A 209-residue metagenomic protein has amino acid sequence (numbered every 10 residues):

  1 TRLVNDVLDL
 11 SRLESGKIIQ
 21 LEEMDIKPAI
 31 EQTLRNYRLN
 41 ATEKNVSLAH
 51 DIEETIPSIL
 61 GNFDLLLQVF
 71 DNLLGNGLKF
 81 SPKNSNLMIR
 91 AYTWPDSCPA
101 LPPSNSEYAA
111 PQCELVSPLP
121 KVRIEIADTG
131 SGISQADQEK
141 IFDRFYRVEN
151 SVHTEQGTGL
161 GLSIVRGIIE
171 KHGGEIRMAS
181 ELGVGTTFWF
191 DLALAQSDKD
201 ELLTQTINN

Functional and structural regions predicted by a protein language model:
T1-L10, A29: Coiled-coil phosphoacceptor/dimerization helix of two-component systems
S15-Q20, S58-G61: Conserved micro-motifs of the catalytic ATP-binding
E22-D25, T42, S47-P57, Y92-W94: Conserved catalytic submotifs in the C-terminal HATPase_c
I26, G132-K140: Short helix N-cap motif at coil->helix boundaries in the Bergerat
G77-L78: Short helix-loop "hinge" at the ATP-lid/N-box region of the Bergerat-fold HATPase_c
N84-S97, L115-P118: Short beta-strand/loop element within the Bergerat-fold HATPase_c
